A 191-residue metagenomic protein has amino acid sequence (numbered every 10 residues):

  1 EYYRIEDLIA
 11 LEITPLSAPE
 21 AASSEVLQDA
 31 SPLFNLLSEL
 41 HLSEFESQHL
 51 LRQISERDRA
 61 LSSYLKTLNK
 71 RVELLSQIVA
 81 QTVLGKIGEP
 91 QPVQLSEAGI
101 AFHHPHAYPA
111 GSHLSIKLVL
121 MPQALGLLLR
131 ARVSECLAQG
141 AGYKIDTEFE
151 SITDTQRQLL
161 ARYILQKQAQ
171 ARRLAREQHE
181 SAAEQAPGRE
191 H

Functional and structural regions predicted by a protein language model:
E1-H191: Structured alpha-helical
